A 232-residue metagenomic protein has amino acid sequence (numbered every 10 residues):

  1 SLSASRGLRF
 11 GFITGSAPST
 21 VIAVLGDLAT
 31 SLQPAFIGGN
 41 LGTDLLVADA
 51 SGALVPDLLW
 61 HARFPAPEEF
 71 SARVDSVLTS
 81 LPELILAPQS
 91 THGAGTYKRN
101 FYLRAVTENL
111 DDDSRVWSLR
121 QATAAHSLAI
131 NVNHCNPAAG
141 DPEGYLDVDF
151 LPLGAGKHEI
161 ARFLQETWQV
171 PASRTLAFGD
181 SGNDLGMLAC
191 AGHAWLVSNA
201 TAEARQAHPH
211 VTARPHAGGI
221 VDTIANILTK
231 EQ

Functional and structural regions predicted by a protein language model:
S1-Q89: Active-site phosphate-binding/coordination module
V21-I22, N109, E203-A204: Short, charged/polar "capping" segments at the starts of alpha-helices and the immediately preceding loops
G38-L41, D49, H134-N136, G154 (+2 more regions): Residues at the C-termini of beta-strands that transition into short coil/loop
T43-L46, A94, P137-E143, A217-D222: A short acidic, often aromatic-flanked loop/helix-cap motif at beta-alpha or helix-coil junctions that lines enzyme
A48-D57, L146-V148, N226-K230: Short, surface-exposed amphipathic charged segments that create phosphate/polyanion-binding patches used for binding
R73-L176, N183, C190: Conserved acidic, metal-coordinating active-site core of Asp-based, Mg2+-dependent phosphoryl-transfer enzymes
L151-Q232: Mg2+-dependent phosphoryl-transfer enzymes with acidic/Ser/Thr/Gly-rich catalytic loops
